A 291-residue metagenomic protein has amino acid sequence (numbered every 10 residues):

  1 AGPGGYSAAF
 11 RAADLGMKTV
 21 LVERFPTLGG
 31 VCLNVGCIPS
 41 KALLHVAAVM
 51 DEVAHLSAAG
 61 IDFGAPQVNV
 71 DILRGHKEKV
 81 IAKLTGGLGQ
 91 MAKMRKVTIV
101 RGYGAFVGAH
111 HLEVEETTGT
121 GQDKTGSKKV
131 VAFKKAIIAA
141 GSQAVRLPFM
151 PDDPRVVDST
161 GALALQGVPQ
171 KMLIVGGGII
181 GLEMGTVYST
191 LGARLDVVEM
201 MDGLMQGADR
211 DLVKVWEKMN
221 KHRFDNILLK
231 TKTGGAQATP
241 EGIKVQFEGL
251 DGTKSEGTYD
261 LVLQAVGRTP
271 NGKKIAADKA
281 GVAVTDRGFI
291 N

Functional and structural regions predicted by a protein language model:
A1-L21, I174, I180-T190: N-terminal Rossmann-like FAD-binding beta1-loop-alpha1 element of flavoenzymes
F10-M17, E23-V168, M201-M205, D209-K214 (+3 more regions): Glycine-rich flavin
V20, L173, D196, L228: Conserved catalytic/dimer-interface elements of ABC ATPase nucleotide-binding domains
G104, L112, V130-G141, I174-V175 (+3 more regions): Short hydrophobic core segments
R146-P148, D153, E183, Y188 (+1 more regions): Glycine/Thr-rich phosphate-binding loops of Rossmann-like dinucleotide-binding domains
D153-P169, T258-N291: FAD-site-proximal beta/loop scaffold in flavoenzymes
I180-M200, K218, H222: Active-site substrate-recognition segment that forms the wall of the catalytic cavity or substrate channel
